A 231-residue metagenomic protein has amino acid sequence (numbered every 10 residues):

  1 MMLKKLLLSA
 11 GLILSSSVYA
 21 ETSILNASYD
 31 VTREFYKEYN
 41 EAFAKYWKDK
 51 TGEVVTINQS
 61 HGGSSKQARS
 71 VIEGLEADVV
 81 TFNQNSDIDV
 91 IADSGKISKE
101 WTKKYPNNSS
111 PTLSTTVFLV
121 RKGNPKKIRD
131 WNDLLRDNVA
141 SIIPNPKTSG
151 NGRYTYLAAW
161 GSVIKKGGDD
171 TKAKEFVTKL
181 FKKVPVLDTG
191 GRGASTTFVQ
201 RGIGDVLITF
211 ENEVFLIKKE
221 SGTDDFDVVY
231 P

Functional and structural regions predicted by a protein language model:
M1-L7: Bacterial N-terminal signal peptides that target proteins for export
G11-A20: Hydrophobic h-region of N-terminal signal peptides that target proteins for export in Gram-negative bacteria
A20-S94, K104-Y105, F210: Early extracytoplasmic/lumenal segment of secretory-pathway proteins
V31-F35, Y39, Q67, N83-D87 (+5 more regions): Stable alpha-helical elements in mature extracytoplasmic
G74-V80, N138-A140, R201-T209: Alpha-to-beta junction loops
I91-P106, L216-Y230: Ligand-binding "clamshell"
A92-K165: A conserved helix-loop-strand patch within extracytoplasmic ligand-binding domains of the periplasmic binding
K166-Y230: Ligand-binding pocket segment of bilobal, Venus flytrap-like solute-binding proteins
